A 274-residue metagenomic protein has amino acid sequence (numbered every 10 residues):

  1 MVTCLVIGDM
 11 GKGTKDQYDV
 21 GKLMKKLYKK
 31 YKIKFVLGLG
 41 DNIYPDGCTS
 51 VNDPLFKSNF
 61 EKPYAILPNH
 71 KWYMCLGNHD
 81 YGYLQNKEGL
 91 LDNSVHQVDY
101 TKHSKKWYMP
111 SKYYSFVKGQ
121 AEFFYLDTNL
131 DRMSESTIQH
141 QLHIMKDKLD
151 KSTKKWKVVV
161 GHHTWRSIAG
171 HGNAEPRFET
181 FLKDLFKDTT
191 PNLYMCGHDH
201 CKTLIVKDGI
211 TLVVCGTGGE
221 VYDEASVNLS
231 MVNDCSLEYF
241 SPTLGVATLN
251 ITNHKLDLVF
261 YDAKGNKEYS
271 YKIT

Functional and structural regions predicted by a protein language model:
M1-P54, S167-I168: N-terminal active-site segment of His-dependent metallophosphoesterases
C4-V6, V36-G38, M74, V159 (+1 more regions): Residue-level marker for buried hydrophobic side chains located in beta-strands that build the well-ordered beta-sheet
V6, G38, V117-K118, V206-K207 (+2 more regions): Generic beta-strand structural signal
G8-D9, G40-D41, L126, G161 (+1 more regions): Active-site flanking residues adjacent to catalytic metal/cofactor-binding acidic residues
G11, L126-L130, V214, V259-N266: Secondary-structure transition/turn motif
K25, Y44-K157, G170-L193, D199-T252: Extended active-site neighborhood of metal-dependent phosphoesterases/phosphodiesterases
D80, H163-W165: Active-site-proximal loop/turn and secondary-structure-junction residues that shape catalytic pockets, frequently
L237-T274: A short C-terminal boundary segment appended to hydrolase-like catalytic domains
